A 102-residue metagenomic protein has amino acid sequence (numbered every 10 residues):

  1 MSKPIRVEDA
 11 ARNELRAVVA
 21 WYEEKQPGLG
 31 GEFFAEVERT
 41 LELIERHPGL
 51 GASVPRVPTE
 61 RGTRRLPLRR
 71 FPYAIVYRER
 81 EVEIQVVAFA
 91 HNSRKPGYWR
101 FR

Functional and structural regions predicted by a protein language model:
M1-E36: Arg/Lys-rich, positively charged N-terminal/basic patches that mediate binding to nucleic acids
S2, G31-E45, E60-L68: PIN-domain endoribonuclease scaffold, especially VapC-family toxins
W21-E24, L43-R46, L50: Conserved amphipathic alpha-helical interaction elements at protein-protein interfaces in regulatory, energy-coupling
Y22, L41, E60, Q85 (+1 more regions): Acidic/histidine-enriched, beta-strand-rich ligand/metal-binding domains
G31-E32, A52-P55, Y98: Short, hydrophobic secondary-structure boundary micro-motifs
R46-V82: Basic/aromatic recognition patch in beta-strand/loop cores that engages polyanionic ligands
L68-R102: Enriched for short, Lys/Arg-rich terminal
